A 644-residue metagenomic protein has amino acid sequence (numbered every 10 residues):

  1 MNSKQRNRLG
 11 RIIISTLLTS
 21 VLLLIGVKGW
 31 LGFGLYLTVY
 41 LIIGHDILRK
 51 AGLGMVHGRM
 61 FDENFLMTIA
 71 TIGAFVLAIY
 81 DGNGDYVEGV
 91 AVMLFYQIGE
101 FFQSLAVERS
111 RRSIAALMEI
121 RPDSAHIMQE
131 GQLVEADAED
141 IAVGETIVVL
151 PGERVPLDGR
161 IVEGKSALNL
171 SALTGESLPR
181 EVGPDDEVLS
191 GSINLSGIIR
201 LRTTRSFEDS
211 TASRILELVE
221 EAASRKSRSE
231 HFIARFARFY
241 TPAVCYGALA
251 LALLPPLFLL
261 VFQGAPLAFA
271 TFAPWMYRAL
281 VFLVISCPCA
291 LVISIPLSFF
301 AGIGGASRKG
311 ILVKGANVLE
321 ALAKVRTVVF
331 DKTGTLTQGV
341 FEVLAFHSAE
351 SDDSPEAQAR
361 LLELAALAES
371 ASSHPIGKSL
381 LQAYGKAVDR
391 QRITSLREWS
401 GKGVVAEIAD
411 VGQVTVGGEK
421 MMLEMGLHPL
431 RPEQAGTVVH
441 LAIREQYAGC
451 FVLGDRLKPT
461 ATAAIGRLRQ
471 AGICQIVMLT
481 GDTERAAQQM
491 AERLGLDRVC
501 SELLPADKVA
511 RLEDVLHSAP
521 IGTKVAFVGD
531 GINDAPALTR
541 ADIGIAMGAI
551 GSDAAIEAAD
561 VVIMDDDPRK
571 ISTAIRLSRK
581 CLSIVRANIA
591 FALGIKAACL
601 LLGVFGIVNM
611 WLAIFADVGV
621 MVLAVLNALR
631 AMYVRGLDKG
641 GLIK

Functional and structural regions predicted by a protein language model:
M1-L17, L48-V76, L216-A250, V325 (+4 more regions): Soluble-to-membrane junctions at the N-terminal ends of transmembrane alpha-helices in multi-pass ion-transporting
N2-S124, K226, R235, P242-A243 (+3 more regions): Transmembrane helix-loop-helix hairpins at the membrane interface
Y40, Q97, F239, A268-A290 (+1 more regions): Small-residue-enriched core segments of transmembrane alpha-helices in multipass membrane transport and channel
G52-M60, L105-A116, G264, S294-A316 (+1 more regions): Juxtamembrane helix-loop transition segments at the membrane interface in multi-pass membrane proteins
F65-L66, M93-P151, V182, V313 (+7 more regions): Juxtamembrane coupling segments of multi-pass membrane pumps/enzymes
A116-D209, S213, N317-A365, T394 (+1 more regions): Conserved cytosolic catalytic loops of P-type ATPases
L150, V343-Q475, E484, R493-L512: P-type ATPase nucleotide-binding
I408-V411, T437, I443-A587, D638 (+1 more regions): Conserved ATP-binding TGD loop and adjacent catalytic N/P-domain core of P-type ATPases
